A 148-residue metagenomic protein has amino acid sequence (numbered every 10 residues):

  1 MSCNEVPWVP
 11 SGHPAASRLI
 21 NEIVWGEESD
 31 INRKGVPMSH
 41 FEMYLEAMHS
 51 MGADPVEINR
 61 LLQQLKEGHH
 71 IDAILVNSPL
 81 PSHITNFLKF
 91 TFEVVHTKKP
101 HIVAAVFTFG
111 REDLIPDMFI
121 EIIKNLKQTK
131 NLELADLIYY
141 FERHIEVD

Functional and structural regions predicted by a protein language model:
M1-V9, F119-I123: Alpha-helical phosphate/pyrophosphate-handling elements in metalloenzyme active cores
S2-C3, S11-V24: A short glycine/small-residue-enriched secondary-structure motif
R18-Y139: Active-site-proximal alpha-helical scaffolds that flank and shape metal-associated catalytic sites
Y140-V147: Extended, histidine- and acidic-residue-enriched regions that form the cofactor-binding/catalytic faces
